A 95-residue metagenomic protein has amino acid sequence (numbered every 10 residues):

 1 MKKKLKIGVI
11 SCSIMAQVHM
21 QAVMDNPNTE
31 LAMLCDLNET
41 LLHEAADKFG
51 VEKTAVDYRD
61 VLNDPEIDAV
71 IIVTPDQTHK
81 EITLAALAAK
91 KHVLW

Functional and structural regions predicted by a protein language model:
M1-F49: N-terminal Rossmann-like dinucleotide-binding module
F49-W95: Beta-loop-alpha module in the N-terminal Rossmann-like domain of NAD(P)-dependent dehydrogenases, especially those
